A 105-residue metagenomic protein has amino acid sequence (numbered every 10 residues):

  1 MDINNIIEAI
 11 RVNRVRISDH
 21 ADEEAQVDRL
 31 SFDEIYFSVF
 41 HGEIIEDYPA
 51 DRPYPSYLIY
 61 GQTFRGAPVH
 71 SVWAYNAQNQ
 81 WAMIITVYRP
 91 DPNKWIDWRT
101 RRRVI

Functional and structural regions predicted by a protein language model:
M1-I105: Ribonuclease/tRNase effector modules and their secretory precursors
